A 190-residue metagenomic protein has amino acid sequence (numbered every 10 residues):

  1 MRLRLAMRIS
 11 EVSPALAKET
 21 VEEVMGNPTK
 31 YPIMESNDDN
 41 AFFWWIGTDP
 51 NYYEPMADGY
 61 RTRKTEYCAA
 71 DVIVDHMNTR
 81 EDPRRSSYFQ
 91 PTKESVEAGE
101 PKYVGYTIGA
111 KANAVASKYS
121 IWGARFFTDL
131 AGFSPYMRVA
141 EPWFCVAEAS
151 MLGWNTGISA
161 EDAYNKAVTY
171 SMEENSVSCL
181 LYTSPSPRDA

Functional and structural regions predicted by a protein language model:
M1-L180: Structured, solvent-exposed acidic/aromatic patches
Y182-D189: Conserved small/polar residues in nucleotide/adenosyl-binding loops
